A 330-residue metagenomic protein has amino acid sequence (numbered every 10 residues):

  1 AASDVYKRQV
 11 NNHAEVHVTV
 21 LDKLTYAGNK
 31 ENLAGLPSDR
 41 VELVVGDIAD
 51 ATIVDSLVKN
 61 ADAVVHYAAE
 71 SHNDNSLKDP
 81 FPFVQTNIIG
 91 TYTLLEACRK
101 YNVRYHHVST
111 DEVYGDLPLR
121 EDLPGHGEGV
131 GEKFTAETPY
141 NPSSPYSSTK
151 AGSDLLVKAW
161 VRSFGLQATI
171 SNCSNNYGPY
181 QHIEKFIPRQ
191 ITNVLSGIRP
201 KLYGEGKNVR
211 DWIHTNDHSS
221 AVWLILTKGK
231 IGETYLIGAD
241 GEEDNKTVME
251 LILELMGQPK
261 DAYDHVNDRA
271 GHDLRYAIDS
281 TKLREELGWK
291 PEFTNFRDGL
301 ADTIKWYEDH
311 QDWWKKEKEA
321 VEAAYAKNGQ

Functional and structural regions predicted by a protein language model:
S3-N12, G46-A49, P188, V194-Q330: C-terminal substrate-binding subdomain of Rossmann-fold SDR/epimerase-dehydratase oxidoreductases
S3-N176, W306-H310, K316, A320-Q330: N-terminal Rossmann-like NAD(P)+-binding domain of SDR-like oxidoreductases, especially those catalyzing
A27-G28, T52, Q181, E243-T247: Residues that form or flank phosphate/diphosphate-binding pockets in enzymes that use nucleotide phosphates
K30-L33, L57, L117-E121, Q181-E184 (+3 more regions): Short aromatic-enriched loop/helix-cap "lid" or pocket-rim segments at secondary-structure transitions that line
L94, V157, Q190, L283-R284: Structural element of the ATP-grasp superfamily
T138, P142-T149, P179, I183-I187 (+1 more regions): The catalytic Tyr-centered alpha-helix of NAD(P)H-dependent dehydrogenases
G152, L156, W160, Q190 (+2 more regions): Hydrophobic alpha-helix immediately C-terminal to the catalytic Tyr-X-X-X-Lys motif of short-chain
